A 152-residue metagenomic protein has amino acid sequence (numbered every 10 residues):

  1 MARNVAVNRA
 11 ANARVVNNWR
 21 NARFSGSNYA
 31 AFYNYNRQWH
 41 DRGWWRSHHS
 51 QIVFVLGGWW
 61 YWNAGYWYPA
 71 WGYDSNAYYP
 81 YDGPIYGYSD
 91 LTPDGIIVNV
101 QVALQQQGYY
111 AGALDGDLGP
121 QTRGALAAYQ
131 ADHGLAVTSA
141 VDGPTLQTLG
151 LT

Functional and structural regions predicted by a protein language model:
A2-Q107, A111-G112: Low-complexity segments
A64, L118, V141: Single, functionally critical "micro-switch" positions that shape active/binding sites and transmembrane helices
D82, Q121, D142-G143: Flexible domain-boundary/linker segments
P93-T138, L149: A short amphipathic alpha-helical interaction element
A140-T152: Alpha-helical interaction/regulatory segments in DNA maintenance proteins
